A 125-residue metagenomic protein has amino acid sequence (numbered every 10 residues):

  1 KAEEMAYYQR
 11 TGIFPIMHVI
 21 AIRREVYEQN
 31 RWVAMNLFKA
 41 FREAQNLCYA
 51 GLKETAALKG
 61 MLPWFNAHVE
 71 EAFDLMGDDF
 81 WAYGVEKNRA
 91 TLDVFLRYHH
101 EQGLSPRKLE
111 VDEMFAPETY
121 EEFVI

Functional and structural regions predicted by a protein language model:
K1-K53: Pocket-lining segment of extracytoplasmic ligand-binding domains
K53-I125: An extracytoplasmic/periplasmic, membrane-proximal ligand-sensing/linker region
